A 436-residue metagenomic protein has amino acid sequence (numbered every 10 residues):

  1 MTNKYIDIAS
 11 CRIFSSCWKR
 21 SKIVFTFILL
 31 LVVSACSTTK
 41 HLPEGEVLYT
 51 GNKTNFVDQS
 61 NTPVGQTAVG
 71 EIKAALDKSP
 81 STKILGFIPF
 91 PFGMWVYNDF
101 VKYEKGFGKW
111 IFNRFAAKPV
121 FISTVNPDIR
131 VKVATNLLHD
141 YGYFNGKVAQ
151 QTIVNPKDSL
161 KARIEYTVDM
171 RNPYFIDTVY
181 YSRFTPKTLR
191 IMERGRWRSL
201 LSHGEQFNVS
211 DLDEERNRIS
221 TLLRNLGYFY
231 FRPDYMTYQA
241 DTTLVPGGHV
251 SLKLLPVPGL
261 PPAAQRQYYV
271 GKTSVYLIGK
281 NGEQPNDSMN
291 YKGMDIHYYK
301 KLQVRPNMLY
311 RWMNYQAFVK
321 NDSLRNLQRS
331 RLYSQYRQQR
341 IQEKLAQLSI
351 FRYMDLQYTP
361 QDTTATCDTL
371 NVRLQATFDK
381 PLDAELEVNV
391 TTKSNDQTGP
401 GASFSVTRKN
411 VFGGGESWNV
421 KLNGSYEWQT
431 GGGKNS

Functional and structural regions predicted by a protein language model:
M1-K19: N-terminal secretory signal peptides that target proteins for export/translocation
M1-N3, Y298, S436: Short intrinsically disordered, low-complexity coil segments enriched in acidic
S16, R20-I28: Sec-dependent N-terminal signal peptides
T26, N172-Y174, R266-Y268, T377-D379 (+1 more regions): A generic structural signal for short, non-catalytic loop/turn and secondary-structure boundary residues
V32-A35: C-terminal motif of bacterial Sec signal peptides marking the signal peptidase cleavage site
S37-Q347, Y353-L356, T369: Interaction-mediating elements
T188-I191, R331-S436: Gram-negative/organellar outer-membrane beta-barrel architecture
